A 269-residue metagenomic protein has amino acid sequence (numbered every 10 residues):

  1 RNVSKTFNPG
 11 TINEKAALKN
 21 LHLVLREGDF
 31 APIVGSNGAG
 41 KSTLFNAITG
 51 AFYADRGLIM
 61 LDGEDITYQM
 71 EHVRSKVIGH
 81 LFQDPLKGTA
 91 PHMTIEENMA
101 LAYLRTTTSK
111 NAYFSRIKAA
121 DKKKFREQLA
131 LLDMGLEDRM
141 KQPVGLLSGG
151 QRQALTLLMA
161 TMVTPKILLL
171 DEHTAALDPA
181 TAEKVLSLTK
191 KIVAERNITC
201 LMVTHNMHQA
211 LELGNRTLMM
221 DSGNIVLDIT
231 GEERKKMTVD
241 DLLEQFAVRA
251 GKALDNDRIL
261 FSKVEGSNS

Functional and structural regions predicted by a protein language model:
T6-N20, M70: A short, flexible loop at the N-terminus of ABC-type nucleotide-binding domains that lies
T11, D65-G79, K87, N111-K118 (+1 more regions): ABC ATPase NBD coupling module
V34-S36: The feature captures the beta-strand-to-loop junction immediately N-terminal to the Walker
T49: Helix-to-loop junction immediately C-terminal to a conserved catalytic motif
G57-E64, L227-I229: Conserved ABC transporter NBD signature motif
A160-T161: ABC ATPase C-loop
T204-H205: H-loop/switch region of ABC-family ATPase nucleotide-binding domains
K235-S269: ABC ATPase nucleotide-binding domains
